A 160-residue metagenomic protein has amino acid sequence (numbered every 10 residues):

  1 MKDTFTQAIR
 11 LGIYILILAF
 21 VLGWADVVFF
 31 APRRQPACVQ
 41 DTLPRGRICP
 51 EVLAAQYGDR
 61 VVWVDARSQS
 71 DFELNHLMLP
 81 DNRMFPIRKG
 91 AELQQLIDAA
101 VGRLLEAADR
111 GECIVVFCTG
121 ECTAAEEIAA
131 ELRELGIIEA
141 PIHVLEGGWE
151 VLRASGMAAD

Functional and structural regions predicted by a protein language model:
K2-H76: Flexible, polar/low-complexity N-terminal or interdomain linker segments that lie immediately upstream of folded
P44-C113, T119: Positively charged, proline/Ser/Thr-rich regional signature most characteristic of the Rhodanese/CDC25-like
L74-H76, E127, S155: Short, well-ordered secondary-structure micro-motifs
D98-L152: Catalytic cysteine-centered active loop of the rhodanese-like fold, especially the PTP/DSP P-loop
A154-D160: Active-site neighborhoods of enzymes that stabilize oxyanions during catalysis
